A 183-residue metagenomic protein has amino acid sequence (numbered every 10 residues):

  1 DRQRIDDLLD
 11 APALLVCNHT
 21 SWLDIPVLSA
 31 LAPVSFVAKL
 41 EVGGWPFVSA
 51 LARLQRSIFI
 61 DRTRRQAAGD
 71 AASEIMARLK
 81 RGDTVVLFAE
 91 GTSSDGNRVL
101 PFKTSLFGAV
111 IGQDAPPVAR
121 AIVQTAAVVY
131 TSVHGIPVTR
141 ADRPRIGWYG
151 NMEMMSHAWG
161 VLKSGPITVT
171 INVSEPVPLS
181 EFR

Functional and structural regions predicted by a protein language model:
D1-P12: A short, well-structured juxtamembrane/interface segment
L8-D10, L79-G82: Glycine-rich phosphate-binding loop signature in dinucleotide/nucleotide-binding domains
D10-R65, D114-A119: Catalytic core of membrane glycerolipid acyltransferases/transacylases, capturing the structured, soluble-facing
S21, G44, A68-A72, F102-K103 (+1 more regions): Amphipathic coiled-coil/heptad-repeat helices and related helical stalk/stem segments that mediate oligomerization
F47-A50, R64, D95-F182: A cross-family acyltransferase "interaction/gating" segment
A50-R53, D70-S73, G108: Short amphipathic alpha-helical coupling elements at transmembrane boundaries
A68, I75-M76, D83-V85, G91-F102: Soluble extracytoplasmic domains of inner/organellar membrane proteins
